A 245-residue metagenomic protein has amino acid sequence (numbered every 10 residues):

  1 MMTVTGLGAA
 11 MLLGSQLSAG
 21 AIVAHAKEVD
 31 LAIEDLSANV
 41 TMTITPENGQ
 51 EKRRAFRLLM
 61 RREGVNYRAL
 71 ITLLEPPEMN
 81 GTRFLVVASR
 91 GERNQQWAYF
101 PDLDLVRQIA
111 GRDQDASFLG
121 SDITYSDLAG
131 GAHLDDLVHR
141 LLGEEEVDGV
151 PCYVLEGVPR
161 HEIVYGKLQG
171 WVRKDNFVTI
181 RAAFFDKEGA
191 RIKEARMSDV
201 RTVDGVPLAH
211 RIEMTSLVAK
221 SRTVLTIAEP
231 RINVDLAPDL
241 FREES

Functional and structural regions predicted by a protein language model:
M1-M2: N-terminal export leaders
L7-Q16: Hydrophobic alpha-helical targeting segments used for export or membrane insertion
S18-A19, V234: Hydrophobic, proline/glycine-rich low-complexity stretches
A19-D102: N-terminal mature ectodomain segment of secretory-pathway/periplasmic proteins
G20-A21, K52-R53, L128-R140, G189-E194: A short, amphipathic edge element
E51, M79, R90-G91, L137-V138 (+2 more regions): Short solvent-exposed loop/turn micro-motifs enriched in small/polar/acidic residues
R57-R61, R140-E146, S198-V200: Short amphipathic beta-strand and strand-loop transition segments with alternating hydrophobic
L74, L85, Q95-Y99, L105-I109 (+2 more regions): Gly/Pro-enriched, hydrophobic low-complexity segments that function as extracytoplasmic propeptides/linkers
